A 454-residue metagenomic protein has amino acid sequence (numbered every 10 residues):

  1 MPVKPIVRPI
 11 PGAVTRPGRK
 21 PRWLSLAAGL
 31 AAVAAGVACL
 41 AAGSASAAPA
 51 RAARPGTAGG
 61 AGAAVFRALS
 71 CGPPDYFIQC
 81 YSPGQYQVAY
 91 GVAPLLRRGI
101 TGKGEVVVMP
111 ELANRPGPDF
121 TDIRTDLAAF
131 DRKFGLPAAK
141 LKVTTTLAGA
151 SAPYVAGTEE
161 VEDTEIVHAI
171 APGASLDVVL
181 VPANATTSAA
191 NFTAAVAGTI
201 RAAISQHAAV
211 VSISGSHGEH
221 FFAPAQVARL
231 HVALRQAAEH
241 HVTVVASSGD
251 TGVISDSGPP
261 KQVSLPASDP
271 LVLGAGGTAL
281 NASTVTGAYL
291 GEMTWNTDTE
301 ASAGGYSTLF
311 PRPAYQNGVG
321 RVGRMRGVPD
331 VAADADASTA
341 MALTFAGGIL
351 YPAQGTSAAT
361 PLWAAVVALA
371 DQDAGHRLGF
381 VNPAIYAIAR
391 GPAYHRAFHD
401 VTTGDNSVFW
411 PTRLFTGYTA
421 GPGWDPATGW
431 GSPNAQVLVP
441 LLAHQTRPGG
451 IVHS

Functional and structural regions predicted by a protein language model:
P2-A48: Secretory targeting and sorting signals
I10, K20, G318-V319, D371-P426: An often Trp-containing, charged/polar helix-loop segment at the C-terminal end of enzyme catalytic cores
A48-G274, A303-G355, T360, D371 (+3 more regions): Substrate-binding/charge-relay-adjacent region of secreted/lumenal peptidase catalytic domains
T278: A short beta-strand-to-loop transition that corresponds to the Sensor-1 phosphate-sensing loop of AAA+ P-loop ATPases
N281-G287: Short acidic, Gly/Pro-enriched loop/turn segments at secondary-structure junctions
G291-L309: Extended ligand-binding clefts on enzyme/binding-domain cores
V366: Walker A/P-loop NTP-binding active-site region of P-loop NTPases, recognizing the glycine-rich GxxxxGKT/S
I451-S454: Ser/Thr/Gly/Pro-rich low-complexity, disordered linker/stalk segments of secreted and cell-surface proteins
